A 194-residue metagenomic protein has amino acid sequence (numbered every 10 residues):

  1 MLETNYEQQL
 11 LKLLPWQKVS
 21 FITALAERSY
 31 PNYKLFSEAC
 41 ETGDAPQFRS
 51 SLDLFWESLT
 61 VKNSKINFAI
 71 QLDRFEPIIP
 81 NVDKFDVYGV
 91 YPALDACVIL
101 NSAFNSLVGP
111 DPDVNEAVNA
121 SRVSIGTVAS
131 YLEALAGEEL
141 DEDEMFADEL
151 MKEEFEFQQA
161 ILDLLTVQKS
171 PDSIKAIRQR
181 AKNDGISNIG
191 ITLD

Functional and structural regions predicted by a protein language model:
L2-T4, K12, W16-M151: Structured binding/interaction patches within domain cores
N115-D194: Glycine-rich, aromatic-bearing surface loops/beta-hairpins
